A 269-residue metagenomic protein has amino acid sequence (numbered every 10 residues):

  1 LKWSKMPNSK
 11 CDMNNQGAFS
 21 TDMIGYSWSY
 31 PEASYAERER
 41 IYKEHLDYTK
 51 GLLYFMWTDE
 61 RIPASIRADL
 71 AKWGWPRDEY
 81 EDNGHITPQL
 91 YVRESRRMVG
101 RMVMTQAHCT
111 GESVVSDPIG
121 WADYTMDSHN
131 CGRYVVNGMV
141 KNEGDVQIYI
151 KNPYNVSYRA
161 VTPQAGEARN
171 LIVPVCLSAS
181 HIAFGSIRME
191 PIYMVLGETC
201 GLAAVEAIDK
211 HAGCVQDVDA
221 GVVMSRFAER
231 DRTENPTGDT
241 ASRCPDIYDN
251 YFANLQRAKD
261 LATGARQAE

Functional and structural regions predicted by a protein language model:
L1-R266: Flavin (FAD/FMN)-binding glycine-rich loop and adjacent Rossmann-like elements that form
